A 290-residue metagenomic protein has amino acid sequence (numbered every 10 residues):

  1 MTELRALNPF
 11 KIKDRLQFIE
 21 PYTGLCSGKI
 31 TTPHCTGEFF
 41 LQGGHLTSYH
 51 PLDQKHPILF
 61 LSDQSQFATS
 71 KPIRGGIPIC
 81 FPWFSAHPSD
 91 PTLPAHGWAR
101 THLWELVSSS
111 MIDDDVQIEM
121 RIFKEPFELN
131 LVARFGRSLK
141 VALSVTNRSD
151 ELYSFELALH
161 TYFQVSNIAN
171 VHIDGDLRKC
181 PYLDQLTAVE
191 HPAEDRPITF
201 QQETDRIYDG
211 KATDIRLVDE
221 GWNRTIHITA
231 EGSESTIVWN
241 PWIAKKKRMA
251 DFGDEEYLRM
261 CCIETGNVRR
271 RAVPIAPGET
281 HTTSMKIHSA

Functional and structural regions predicted by a protein language model:
M1-K71, T213-D214, V218-E234, P277-A290: Beta-strand-rich N-terminal accessory domains
T2-D14, Y22-K29, P72-W83, H87 (+3 more regions): Membrane engagement elements in two modes
E20-Y22, P91-G136: Extended, loop-rich substrate-binding clefts of extracytoplasmic carbohydrate-active enzymes
I58-A99, H227-A250: Hot-dog-fold acyl-thioester-processing enzymes
A68-T69, N130-V132, R270-I275: Beta-strand-rich interaction surfaces with strong enrichment in secreted/lumenal proteins
H102, T199-I275: Acidic/His-leaning functional-site neighborhoods
M120-F155, L159-F163: Acidic, contiguous internal or C-terminal segments within carbohydrate-active enzymes that form a structured patch used
L152-S154, Y162-T236: Active-site/ligand-binding surface loops and adjacent short beta/alpha elements that line catalytic pockets across
